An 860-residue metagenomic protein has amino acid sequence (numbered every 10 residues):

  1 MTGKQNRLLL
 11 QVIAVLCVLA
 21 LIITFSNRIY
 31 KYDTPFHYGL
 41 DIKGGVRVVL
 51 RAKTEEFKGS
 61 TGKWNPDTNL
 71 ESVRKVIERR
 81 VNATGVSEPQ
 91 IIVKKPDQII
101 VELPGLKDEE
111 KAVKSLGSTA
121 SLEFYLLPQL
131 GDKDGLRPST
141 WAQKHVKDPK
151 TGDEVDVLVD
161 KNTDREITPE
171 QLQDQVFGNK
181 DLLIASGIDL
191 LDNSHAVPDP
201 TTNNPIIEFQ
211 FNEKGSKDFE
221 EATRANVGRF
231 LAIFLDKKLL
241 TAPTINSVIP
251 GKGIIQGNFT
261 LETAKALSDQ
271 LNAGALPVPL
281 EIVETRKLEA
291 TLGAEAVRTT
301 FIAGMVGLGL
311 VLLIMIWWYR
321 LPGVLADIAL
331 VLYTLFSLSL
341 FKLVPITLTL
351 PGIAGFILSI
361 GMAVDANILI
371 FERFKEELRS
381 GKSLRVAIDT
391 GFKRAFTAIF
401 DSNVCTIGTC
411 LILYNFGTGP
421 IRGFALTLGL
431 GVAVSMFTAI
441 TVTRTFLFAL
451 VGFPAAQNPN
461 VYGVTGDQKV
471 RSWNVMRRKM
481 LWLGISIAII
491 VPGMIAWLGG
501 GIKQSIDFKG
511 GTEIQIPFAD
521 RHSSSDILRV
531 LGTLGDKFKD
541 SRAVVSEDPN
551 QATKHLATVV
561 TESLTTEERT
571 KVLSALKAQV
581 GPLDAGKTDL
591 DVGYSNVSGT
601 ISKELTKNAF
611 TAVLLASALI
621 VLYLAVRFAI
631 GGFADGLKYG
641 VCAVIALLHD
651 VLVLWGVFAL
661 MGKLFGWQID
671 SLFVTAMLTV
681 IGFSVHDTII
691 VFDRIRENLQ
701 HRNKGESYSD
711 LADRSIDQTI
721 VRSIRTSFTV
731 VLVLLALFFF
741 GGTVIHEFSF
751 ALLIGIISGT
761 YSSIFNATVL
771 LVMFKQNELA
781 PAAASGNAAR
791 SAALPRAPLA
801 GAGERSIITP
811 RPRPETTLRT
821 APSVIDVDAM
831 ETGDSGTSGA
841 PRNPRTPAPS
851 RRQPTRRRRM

Functional and structural regions predicted by a protein language model:
M1-M860: A structural signal for conserved, well-ordered secondary-structure elements that form binding/interaction cores
